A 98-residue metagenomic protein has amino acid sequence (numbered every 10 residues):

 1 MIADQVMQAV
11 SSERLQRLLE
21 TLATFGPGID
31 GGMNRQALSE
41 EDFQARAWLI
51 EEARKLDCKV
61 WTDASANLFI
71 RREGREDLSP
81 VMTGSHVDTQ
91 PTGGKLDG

Functional and structural regions predicted by a protein language model:
M1-A9: Basic/polar N-terminal segments that are highly enriched at the extreme N-terminus, encompassing both cleavable
A9-G94: Acidic/His- and Gly-rich active-site-bordering loop/insert found across diverse amide/peptide-bond hydrolases
G98: Thiamine diphosphate
